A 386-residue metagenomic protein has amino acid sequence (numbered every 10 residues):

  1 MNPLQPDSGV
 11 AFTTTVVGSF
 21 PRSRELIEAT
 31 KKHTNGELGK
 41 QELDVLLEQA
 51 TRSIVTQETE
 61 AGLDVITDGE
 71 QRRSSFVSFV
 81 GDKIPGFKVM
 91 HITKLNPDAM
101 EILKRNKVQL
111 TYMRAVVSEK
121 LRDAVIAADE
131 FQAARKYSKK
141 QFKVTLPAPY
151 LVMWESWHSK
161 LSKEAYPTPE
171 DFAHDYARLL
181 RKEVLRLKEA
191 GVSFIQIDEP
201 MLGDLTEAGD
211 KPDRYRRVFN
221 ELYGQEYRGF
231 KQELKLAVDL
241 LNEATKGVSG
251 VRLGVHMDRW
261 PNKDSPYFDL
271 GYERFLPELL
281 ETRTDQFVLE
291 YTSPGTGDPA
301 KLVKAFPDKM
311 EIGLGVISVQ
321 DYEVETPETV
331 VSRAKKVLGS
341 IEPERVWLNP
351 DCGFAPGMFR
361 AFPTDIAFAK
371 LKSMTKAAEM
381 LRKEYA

Functional and structural regions predicted by a protein language model:
M1-A386: Domain-level signal for soluble alpha/beta catalytic cores
